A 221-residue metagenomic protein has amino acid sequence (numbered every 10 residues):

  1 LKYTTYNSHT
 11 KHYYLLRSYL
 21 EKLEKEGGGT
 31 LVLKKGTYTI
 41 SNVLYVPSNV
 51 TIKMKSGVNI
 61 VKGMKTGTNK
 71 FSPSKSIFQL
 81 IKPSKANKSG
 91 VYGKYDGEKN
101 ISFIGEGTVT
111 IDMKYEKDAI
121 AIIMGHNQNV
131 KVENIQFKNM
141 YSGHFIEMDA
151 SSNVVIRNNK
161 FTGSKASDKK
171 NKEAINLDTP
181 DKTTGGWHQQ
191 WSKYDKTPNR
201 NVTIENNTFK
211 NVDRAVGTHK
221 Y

Functional and structural regions predicted by a protein language model:
L1-T5: N-terminal low-complexity, Pro/Thr/Ser-rich intrinsically disordered segments that act as propeptides or flexible
Y6-R17, G27-G90, V109: N-terminal extracellular ligand-recognition/capping segment immediately after the signal peptide
R17-E24, T39-S48, V61-M64, G90-F103 (+3 more regions): Short, T/G/N/S-enriched strand-turn elements that build extracellular solenoid repeat scaffolds
K22-E26, T66-H126, T162-G163, D168-D178 (+1 more regions): Extracellular polysaccharide-degrading/modifying enzymes targeting complex plant/algal/animal polysaccharides
G28, K35, S41, P47-N49 (+7 more regions): Surface-exposed or flexible loop/turn and strand-edge residues in extracellular/cell-surface modules
V32, T39, Y45, K53 (+10 more regions): Extracellular beta-strand solenoid repeats
T39-V43, K62-K65, D112-A121, M140-M148 (+3 more regions): Short glycine/acidic-rich loop motifs that flank beta-strands on beta-rich extracellular proteins
K55-G57, K99-T110, Q128-N139, S152-K165 (+1 more regions): Right-handed parallel beta-helix
